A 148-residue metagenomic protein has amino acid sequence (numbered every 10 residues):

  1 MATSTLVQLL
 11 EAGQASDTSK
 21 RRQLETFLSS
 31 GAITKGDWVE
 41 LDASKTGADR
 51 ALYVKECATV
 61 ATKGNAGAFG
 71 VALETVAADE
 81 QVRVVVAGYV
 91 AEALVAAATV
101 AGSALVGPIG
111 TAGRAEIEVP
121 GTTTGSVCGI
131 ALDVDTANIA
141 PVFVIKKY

Functional and structural regions predicted by a protein language model:
A2-Y148: Glycine-anchored, exposed beta-strand/edge motif detector
